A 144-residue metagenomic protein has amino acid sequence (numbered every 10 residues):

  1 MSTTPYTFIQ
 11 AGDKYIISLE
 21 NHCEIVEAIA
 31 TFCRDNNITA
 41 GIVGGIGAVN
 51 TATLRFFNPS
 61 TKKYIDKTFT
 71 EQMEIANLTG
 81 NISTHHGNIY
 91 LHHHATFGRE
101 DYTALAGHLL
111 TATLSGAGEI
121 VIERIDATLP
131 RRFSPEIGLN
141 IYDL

Functional and structural regions predicted by a protein language model:
M1-H92, T96-L144: N-terminal intrinsically disordered, cationic/polar leader segments that include organellar targeting peptides
